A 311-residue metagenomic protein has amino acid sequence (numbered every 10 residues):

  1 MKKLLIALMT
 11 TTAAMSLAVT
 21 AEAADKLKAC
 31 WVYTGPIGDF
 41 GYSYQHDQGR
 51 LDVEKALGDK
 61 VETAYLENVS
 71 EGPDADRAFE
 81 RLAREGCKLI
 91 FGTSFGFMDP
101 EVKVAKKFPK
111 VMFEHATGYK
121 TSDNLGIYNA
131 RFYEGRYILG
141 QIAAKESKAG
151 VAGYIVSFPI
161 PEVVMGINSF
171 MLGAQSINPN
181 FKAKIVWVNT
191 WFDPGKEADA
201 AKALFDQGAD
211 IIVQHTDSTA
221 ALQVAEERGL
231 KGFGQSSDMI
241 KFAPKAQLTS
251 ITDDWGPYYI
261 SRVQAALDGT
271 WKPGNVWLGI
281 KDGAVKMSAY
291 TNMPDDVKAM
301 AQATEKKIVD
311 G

Functional and structural regions predicted by a protein language model:
M1-L4: Positively charged n-region of N-terminal signal peptides that target proteins for export
A7-S16: Bacterial N-terminal signal peptides
L17-A23: Sec/Tat signal peptide C-region and signal peptidase I cleavage site
A24-G311: A residue-level marker of the well-folded mature domains of exported/periplasmic proteins
